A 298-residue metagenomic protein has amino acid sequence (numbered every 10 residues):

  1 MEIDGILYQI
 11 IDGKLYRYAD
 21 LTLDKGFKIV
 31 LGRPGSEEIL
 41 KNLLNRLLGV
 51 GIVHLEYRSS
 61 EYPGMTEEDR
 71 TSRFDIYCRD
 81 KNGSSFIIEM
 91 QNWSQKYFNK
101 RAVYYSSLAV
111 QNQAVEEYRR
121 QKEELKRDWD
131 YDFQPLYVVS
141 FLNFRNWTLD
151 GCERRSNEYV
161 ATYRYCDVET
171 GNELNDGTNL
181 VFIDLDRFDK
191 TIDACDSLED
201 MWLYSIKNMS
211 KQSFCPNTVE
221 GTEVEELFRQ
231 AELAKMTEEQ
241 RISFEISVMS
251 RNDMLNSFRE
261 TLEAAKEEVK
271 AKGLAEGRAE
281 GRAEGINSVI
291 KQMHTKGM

Functional and structural regions predicted by a protein language model:
M1-N179, D189-T191: Accessory alpha/beta interaction modules
M1-Y16, F86-Q91, D193, D200-M298: Short, charged alpha-helical interaction segments and adjacent helix-coil junctions
K25, K41-N42, Y137, V181 (+4 more regions): Active-site-proximal helix/loop capping residues that flank conserved catalytic or ligand/cofactor
V30, P34, L47, L142 (+5 more regions): Generic structural signal for hydrophobic core residues of well-folded globular domains
S59, D167, D184-R187, C215-T218 (+1 more regions): Short, solvent-exposed coil/turn linker segments
D167-L185, S197-M209: Low-complexity, glycine/alanine/valine/leucine- and proline-rich hydrophobic stretches
